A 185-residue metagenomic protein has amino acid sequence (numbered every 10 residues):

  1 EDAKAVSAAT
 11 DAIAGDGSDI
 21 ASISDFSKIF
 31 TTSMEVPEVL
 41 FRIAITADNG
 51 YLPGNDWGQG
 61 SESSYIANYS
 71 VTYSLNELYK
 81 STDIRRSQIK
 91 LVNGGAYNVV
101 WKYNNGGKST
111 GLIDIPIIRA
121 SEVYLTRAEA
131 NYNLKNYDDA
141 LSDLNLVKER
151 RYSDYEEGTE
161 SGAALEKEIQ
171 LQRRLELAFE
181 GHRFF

Functional and structural regions predicted by a protein language model:
E1-Q59, S63-Y69, Y73, E77-F185: Acidic/polar-rich alpha-helix caps and helix-coil junctions
